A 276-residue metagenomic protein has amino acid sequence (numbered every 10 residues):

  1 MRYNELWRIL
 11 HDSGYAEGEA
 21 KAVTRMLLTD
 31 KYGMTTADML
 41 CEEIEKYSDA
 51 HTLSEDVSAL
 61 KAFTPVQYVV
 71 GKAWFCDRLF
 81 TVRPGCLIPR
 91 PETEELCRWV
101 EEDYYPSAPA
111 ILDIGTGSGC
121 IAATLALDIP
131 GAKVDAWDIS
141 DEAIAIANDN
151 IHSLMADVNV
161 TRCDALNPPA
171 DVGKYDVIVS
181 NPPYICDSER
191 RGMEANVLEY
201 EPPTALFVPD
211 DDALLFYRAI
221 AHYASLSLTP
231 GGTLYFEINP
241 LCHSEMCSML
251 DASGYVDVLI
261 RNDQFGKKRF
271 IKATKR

Functional and structural regions predicted by a protein language model:
M1-V70: N-terminal auxiliary segments of SAM/dcSAM-dependent transferases
M34, T64-P65, V70, F75 (+5 more regions): Residue-level signal for pocket-adjacent positions within structured domains
Y47-H51, D103-A110, G131, P168-V172 (+1 more regions): Short, glycine- and charge-enriched coil/turn segments that flank and shape catalytic ligand pockets
D49, P89-E92, F216: An acidic site on a long C-lobe helix of protein kinase domains
E55-I129, V134-A147, K272: SAM-dependent Rossmann-like transferase core, predominantly class I methyltransferases with a strong bias toward
A132-K133, W137-K275: S-adenosylmethionine
